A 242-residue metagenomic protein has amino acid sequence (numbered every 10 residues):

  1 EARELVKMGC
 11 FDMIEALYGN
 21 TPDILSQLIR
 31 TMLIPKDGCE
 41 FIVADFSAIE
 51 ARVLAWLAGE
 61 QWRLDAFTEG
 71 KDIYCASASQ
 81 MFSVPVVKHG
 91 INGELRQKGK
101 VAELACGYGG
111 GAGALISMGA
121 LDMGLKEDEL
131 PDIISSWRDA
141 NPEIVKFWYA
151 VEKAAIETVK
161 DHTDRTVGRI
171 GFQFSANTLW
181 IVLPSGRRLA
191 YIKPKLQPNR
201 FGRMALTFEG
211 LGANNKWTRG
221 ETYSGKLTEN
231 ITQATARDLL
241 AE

Functional and structural regions predicted by a protein language model:
E1-E242: Conserved catalytic core of nucleotide polymerization and phosphodiester-bond processing enzymes
